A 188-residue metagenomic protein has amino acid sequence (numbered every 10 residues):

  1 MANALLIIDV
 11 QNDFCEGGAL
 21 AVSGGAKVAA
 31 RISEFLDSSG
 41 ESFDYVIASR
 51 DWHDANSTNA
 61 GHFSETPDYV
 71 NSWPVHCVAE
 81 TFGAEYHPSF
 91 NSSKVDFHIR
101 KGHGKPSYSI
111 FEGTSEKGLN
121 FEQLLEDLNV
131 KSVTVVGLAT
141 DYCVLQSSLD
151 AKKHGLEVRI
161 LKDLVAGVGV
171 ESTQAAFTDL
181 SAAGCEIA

Functional and structural regions predicted by a protein language model:
M1-L5: Extreme N-terminal starter segment of soluble prokaryotic enzymes
N12, D54, A166: Short, glycine/acidic-enriched loop or turn micro-motifs at the edges of active sites
C15-G24: Acidic/histidine-rich helix-loop elements that form or flank divalent-metal/phosphate-binding sites at the catalytic
A30-S132: Active-site alpha/beta core segments
F35-L36, Y142-K153: Histidine-anchored nucleotide/phosphate-binding helix
I47-R50, S148, E157-L164: Short internal beta-strands
E85-F97, E171-A188: Structural recognition of alpha->loop->beta junctions
T134-G137, L156-V170: A short glycine-rich beta-strand->turn/loop micro-motif centered on a GG-aromatic cluster
